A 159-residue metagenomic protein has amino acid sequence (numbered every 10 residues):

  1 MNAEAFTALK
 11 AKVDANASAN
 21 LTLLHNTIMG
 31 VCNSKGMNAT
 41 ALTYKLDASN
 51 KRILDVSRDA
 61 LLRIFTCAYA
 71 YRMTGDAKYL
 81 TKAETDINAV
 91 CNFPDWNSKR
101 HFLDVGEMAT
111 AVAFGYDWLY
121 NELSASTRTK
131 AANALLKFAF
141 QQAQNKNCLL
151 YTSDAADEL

Functional and structural regions predicted by a protein language model:
N2-A15, L61-A77, A89-N97, E107-S126 (+1 more regions): Well-ordered alpha-helical scaffold segments within catalytic/enzyme domains
F6-T66, A70-M73: N-terminal carbohydrate-binding/catalytic regions of secreted carbohydrate-active enzymes
A17, T27-G36, K82-S98, K130-L150: Long, well-ordered core segments of solenoidal/helical folds
T22, T27-G30, D104, N133 (+1 more regions): Short, surface-exposed, charged/polar-biased interaction segments
S57, L61, A77-E84: Conserved structured core elements
K99-L103: Substrate-binding cleft of extracellular glycoside hydrolase catalytic domains
Y151-L159: Single conserved hydrophobic/aromatic residue that forms the stacking wall/gate of nucleotide- or nucleobase-binding
